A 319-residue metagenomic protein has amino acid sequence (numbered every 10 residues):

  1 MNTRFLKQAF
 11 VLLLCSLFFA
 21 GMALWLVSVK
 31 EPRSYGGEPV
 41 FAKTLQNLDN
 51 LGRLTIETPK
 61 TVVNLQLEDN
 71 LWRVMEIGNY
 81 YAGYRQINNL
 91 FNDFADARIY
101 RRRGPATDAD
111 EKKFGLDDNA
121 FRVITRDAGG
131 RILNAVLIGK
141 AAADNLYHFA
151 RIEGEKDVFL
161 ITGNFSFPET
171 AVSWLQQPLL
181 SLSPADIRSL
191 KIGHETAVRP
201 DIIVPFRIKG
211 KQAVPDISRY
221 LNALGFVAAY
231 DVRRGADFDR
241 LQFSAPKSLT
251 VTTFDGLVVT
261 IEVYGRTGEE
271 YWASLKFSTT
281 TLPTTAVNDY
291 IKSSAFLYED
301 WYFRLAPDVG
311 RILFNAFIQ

Functional and structural regions predicted by a protein language model:
M1-Q319: Secondary-structure "cap/kink" motif recognition
